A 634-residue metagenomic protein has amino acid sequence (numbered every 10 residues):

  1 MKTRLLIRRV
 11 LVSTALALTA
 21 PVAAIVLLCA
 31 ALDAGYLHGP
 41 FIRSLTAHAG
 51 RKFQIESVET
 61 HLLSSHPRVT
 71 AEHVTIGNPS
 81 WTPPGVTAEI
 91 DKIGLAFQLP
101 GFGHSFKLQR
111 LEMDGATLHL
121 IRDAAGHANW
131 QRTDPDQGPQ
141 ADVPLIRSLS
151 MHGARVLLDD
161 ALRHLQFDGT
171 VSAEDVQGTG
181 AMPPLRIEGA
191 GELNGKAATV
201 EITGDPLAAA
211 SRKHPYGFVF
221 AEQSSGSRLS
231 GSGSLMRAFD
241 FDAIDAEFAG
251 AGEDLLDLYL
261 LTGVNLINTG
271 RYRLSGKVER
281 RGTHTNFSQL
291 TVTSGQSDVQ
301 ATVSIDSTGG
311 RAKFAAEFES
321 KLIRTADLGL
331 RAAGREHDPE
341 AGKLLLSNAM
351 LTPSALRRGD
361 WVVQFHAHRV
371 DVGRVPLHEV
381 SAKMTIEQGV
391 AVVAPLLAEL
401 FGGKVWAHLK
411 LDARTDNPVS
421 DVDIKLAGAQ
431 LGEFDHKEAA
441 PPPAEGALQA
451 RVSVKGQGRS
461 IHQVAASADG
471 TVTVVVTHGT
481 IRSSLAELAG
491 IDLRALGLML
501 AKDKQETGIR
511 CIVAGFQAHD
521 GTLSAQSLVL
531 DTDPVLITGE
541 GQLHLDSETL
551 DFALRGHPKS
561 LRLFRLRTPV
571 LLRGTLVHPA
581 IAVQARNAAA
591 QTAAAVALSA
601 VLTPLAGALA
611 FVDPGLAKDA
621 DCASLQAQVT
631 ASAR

Functional and structural regions predicted by a protein language model:
K2-G50, G607-G615, D619, A623 (+1 more regions): N-terminal type II signal-anchor transmembrane helix that functions as the membrane-insertion/stop-transfer segment
V22-D123, R271, L571: Terminal hydrophobic membrane-targeting helix
R43, H48, K343-R358, V629 (+1 more regions): N-terminal leader/targeting segments and the immediate start of mature chains
H66-T87, Q109-A125, S148-S150, R155 (+6 more regions): Small-residue helix/turn framework positions
F97, P135-Q140, S288, E438: Short, recurring structural edge motifs at helix starts
Q131-Q137, A341-T352, L496-Q505: Surface-exposed acidic, glycine/proline-enriched linker/cap segments that occur as 15-30-residue helix-coil
T592-P614: Short hydrophobic membrane-inserting alpha-helices and related fusion/pore-forming segments
